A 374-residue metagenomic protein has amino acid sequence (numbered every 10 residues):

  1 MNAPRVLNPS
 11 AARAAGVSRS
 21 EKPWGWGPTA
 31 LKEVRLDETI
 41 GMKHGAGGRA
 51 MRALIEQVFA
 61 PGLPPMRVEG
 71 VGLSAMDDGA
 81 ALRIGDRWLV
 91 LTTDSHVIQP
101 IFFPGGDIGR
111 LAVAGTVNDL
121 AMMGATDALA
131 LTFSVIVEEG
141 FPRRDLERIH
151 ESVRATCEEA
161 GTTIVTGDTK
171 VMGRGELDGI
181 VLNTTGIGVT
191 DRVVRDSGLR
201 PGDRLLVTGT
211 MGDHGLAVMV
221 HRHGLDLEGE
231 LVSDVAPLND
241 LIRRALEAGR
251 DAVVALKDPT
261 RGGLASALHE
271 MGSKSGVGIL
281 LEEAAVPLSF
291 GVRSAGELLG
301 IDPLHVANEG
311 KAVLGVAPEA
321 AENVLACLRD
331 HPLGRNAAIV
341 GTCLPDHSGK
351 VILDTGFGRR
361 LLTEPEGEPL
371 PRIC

Functional and structural regions predicted by a protein language model:
N2-C374: Helix-biased detector of long, well-ordered alpha-helical tracts
